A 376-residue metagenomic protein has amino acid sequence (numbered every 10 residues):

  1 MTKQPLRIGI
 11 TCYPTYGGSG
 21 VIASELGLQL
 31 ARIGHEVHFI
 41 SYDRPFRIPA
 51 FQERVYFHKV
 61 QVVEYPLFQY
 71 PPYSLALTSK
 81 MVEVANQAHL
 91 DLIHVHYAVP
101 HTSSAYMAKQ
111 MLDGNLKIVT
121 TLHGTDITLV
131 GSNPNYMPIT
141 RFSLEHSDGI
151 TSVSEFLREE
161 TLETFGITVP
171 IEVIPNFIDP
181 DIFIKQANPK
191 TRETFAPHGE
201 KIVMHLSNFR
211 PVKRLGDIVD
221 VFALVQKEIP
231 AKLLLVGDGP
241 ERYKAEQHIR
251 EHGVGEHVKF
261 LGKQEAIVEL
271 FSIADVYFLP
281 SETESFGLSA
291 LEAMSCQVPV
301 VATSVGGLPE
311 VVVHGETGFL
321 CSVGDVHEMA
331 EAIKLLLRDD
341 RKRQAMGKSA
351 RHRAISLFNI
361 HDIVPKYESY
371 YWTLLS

Functional and structural regions predicted by a protein language model:
C12-Y16, L28-Y73: N-terminal strand-loop element at the rim of the active site of nucleotide-sugar-dependent glycosyltransferases
F156, F177: Carbohydrate-associated surface elements
I184-P197: A short helix/loop element that forms part of the nucleotide-sugar donor recognition site in Leloir-type
A196-F222: Conserved donor-binding/catalytic core segment of Leloir-type glycosyltransferases
E246-G262: Nucleotide-activated donor-binding/catalytic signature segment of Leloir-type glycosyltransferases, i.e., the conserved
K263, E282: Aromatic "clamp/platform" in nucleotide-sugar-dependent glycosyltransferases that forms part of the donor/acceptor
P299-A302, V312: Short hydrophobic beta-strand element within catalytic cores of glycosyltransferases and related nucleotide-activated
H314-G315, F319-V326, L335-D340: Conserved acidic donor-binding segment of nucleotide-sugar-dependent glycosyltransferases
